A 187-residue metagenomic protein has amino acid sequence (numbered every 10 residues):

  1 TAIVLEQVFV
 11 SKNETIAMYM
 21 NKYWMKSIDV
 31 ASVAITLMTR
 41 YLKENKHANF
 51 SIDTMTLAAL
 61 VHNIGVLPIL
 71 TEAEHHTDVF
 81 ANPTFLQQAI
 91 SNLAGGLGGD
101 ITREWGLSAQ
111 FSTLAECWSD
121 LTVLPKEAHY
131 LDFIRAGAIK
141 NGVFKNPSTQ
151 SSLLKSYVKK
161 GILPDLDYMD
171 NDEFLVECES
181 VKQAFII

Functional and structural regions predicted by a protein language model:
T1-I90: Acidic/His-rich, divalent-metal-binding segments that scaffold phosphate/diphosphate chemistry
V8-F9, H76-P83, F111, A136-G142 (+1 more regions): Short alpha-helical linear motifs
M18-K26, F133-S156: Long, compositionally biased
L42-L60, L86-A89, G95-N146: Histidine/acidic-rich helix-loop-helix segments that form or flank divalent-metal centers in metalloenzyme catalytic
F111-L114, L154-V158: Short acidic (Asp/Glu) and glycine-rich catalytic loops that position anionic groups and cofactors
E127-Y130, Q150-S151, N171-F174: Short amphipathic alpha-helical segments that mediate assembly, nucleic-acid/protein binding, or membrane association
S156-I187: Terminal helices and disordered tails flanking the catalytic cores of nucleotide-processing hydrolases
